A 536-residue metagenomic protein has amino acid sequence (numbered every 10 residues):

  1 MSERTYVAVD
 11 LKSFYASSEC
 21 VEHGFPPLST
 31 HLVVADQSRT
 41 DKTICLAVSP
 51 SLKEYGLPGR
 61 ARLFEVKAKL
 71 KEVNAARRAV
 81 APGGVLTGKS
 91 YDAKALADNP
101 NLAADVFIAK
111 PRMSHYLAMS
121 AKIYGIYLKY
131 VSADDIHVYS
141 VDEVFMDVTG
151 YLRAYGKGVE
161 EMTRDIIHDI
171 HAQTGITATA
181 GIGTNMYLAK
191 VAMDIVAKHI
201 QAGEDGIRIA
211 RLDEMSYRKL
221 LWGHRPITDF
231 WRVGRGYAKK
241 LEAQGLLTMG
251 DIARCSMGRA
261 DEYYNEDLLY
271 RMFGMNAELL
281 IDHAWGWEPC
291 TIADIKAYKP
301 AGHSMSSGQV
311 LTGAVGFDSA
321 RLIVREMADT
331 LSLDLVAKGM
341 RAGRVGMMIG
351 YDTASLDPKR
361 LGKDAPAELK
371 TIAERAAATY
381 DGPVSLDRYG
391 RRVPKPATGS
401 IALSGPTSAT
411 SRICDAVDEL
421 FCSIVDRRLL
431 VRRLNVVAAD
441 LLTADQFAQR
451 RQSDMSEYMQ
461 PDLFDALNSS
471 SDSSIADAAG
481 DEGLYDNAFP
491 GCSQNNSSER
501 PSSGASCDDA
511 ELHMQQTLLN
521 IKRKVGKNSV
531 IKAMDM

Functional and structural regions predicted by a protein language model:
M1-W285, P289-I292, Y458-M536: Gly/Gly-Pro- and Ser/Thr-rich, intrinsically disordered tail segments characteristic of DNA damage-repair and tolerance
A8, D229, Y237-V431, R451 (+1 more regions): DNA-contacting surface of Y-family translesion DNA polymerases
T30, A178, G343-V345, L434: Change "...and in nucleic-acid phosphodiester-cleaving endonucleases..." to "...and in nucleic-acid processing enzymes
F145, A402, N435: Short aromatic/hydrophobic contact patches that present stacked aromatics for nucleic-acid/ligand binding
T149-L152, T184-A189, M193, I349-L356 (+1 more regions): Short, internal active-site loops enriched in acidic
M347, V436, G526: Hydrophobic, well-ordered secondary-structure elements that form the walls of internal hydrophobic environments
E419-D426, D440, L463-A466, N520-R523: Short basic/hydrophobic patches in alpha-helices and adjacent helix-turn junctions that form amphipathic surface motifs
D426-D445, Q449-R450: Substrate-recognition/cap regions that form aromatic- and gly/pro-loop-enriched pockets for small-molecule ligands
